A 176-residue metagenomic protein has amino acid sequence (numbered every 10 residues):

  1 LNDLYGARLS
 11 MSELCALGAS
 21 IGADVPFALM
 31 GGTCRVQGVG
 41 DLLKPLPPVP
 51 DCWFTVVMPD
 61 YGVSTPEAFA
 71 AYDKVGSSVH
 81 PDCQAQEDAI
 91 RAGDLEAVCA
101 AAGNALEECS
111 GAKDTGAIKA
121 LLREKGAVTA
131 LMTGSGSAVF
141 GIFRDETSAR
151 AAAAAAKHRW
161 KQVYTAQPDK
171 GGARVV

Functional and structural regions predicted by a protein language model:
L1-E13, F27-G31: DPxDG-like acidic metal-binding loop motif
D3, A19, R123: Short polybasic/polar patches that bind polyanions
L9-I21, A102, R150-A154: Short, well-structured alpha-helical segments that form the helix of a local strand-helix-strand
S20, L29-M30, V36-G38, M132: Short glycine/serine/threonine-biased micro-segments
V36-T129, R144-R150, A154-V176: Conserved, helical-rich catalytic subdomain that frames metal- and/or nucleotide-binding sites in enzyme alpha/beta
F140-I142: Short hydrophobic/aromatic beta-strand micro-patches that form the beta-sheet surface supporting nucleotide- or nucleic
